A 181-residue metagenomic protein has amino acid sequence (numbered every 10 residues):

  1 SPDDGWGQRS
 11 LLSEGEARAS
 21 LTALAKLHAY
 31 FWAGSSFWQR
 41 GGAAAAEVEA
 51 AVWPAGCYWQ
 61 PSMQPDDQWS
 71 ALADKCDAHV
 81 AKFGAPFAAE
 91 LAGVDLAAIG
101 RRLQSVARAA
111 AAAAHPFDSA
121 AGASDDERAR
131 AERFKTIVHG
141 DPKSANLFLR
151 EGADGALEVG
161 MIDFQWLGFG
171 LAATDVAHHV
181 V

Functional and structural regions predicted by a protein language model:
D3-H139, F148-G155: ATP-dependent phospho-/nucleotidyl transfer catalytic cores
G5-S10, M161-I162, H179-V181: Glycine- and acidic
D141, D163: Conserved catalytic-loop position in the HRD/HxD motif
S144-A145: Catalytic-loop Lys-Pro-X-Asn motif of eukaryotic-like protein kinases
V159, L167-F169: Activation segment
F169-V181: Active-site activation/catalytic loop segments of kinase-like enzymes and analogous catalytic loops in related
